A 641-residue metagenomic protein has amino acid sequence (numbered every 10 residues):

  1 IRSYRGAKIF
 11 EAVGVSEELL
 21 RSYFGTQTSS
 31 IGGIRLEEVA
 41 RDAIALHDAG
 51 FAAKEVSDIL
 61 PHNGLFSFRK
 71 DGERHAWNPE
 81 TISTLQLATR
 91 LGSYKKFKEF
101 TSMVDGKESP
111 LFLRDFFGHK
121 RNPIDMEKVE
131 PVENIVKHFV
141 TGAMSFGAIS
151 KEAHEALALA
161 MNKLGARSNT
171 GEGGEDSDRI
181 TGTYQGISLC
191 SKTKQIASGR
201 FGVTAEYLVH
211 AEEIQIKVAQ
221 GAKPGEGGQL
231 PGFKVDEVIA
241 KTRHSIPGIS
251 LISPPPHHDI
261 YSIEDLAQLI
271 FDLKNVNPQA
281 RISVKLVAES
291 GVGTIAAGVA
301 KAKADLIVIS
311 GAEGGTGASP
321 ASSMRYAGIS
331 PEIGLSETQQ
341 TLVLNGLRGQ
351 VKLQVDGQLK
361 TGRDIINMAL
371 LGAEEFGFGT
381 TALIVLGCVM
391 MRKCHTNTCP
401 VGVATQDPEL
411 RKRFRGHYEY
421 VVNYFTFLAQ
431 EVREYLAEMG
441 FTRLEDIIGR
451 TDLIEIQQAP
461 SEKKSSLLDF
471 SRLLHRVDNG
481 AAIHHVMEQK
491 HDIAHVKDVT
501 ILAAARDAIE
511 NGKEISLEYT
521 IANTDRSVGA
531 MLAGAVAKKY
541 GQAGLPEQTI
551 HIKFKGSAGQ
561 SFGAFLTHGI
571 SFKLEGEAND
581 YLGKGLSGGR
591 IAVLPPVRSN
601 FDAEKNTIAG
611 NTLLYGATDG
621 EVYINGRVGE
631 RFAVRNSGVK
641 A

Functional and structural regions predicted by a protein language model:
R2, F24-Q27, G315-A321, Y326-Q339 (+1 more regions): Catalytic or ion-translocation cores adjacent to nucleophile or general acid/base/metal-coordination motifs in diverse
R2, K285-S290, Q350-R363: Glycine-rich beta-to-alpha transition loops that act as phosphate-gripper elements at the mouths of alpha/beta enzyme
R2-G202, A211-E213, K217-P224, F233 (+1 more regions): Flexible, glycine-rich loop/tail regions that form catalytic "lids" or insertion modules at the edges of active sites
L19, H210, K217-P247, G372-L467 (+2 more regions): Mobile "lid/hinge" segments at catalytic clefts and subdomain interfaces of large enzymes
D71, H75, L87-R90, G106 (+16 more regions): Hydrophobic alpha-helical scaffolding
F100-Q340, L344, E518-Y519, Q542-F562 (+2 more regions): Active-site entrance/lid segments in N-terminal catalytic domains of soluble metabolic enzymes
S290-A302, K360-A373: Catalytic cores of alpha/beta
L410-R411, V422, L436-M439, I448-T451 (+1 more regions): Long, distal/terminal scaffolding or interaction modules with repetitive or compositionally biased sequence
